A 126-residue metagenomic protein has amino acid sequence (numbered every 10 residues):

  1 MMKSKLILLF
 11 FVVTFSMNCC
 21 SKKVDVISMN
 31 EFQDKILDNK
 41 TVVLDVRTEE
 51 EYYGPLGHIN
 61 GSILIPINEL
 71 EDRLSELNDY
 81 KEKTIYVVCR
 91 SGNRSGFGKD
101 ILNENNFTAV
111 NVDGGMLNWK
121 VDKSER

Functional and structural regions predicted by a protein language model:
M2-K5, M17-T41, E50-T84, N93-R126: Rhodanese-like catalytic fold shared by cysteine-dependent sulfurtransferases and DSP/PTP-type phosphatases
L8-S16: Bacterial N-terminal signal peptides
V43-D45: Structural scaffold elements adjacent to functional motifs in cytosolic proteins
V87-V88: Short, surface-exposed ligand- or partner-binding patches at beta-edge/loop junctions that are enriched in aromatics
